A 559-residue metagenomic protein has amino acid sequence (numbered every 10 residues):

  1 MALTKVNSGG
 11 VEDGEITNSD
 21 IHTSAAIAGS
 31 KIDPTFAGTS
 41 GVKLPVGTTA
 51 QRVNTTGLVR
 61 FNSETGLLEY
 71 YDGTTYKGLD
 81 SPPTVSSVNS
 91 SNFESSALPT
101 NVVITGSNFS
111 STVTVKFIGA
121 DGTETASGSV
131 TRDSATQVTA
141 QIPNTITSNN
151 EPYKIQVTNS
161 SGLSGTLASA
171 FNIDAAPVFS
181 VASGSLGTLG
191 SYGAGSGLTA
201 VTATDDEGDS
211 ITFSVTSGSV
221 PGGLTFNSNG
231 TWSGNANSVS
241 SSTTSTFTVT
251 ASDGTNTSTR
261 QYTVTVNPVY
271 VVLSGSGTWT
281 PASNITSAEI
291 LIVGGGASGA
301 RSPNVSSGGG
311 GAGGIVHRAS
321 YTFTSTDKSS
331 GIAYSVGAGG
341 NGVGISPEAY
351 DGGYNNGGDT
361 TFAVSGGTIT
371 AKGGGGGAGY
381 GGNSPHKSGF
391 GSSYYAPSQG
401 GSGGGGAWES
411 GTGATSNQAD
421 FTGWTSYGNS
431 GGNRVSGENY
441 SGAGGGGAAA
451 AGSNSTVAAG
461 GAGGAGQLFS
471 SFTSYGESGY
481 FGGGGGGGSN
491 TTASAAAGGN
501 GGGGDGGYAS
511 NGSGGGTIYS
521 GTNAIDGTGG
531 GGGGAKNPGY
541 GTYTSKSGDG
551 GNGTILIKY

Functional and structural regions predicted by a protein language model:
I32-T65, K77-G78: Extracellular/surface-exposed low-complexity repeats and stalk/linker segments enriched in Gly/Pro and small polar
G57, A135-Q141, G222-S238, T248: Strand-loop-strand motifs at the edges of beta-sheets in extracellular beta-sandwich domains
L79-T114, D121, T125, L163-V178 (+2 more regions): Beta-strand/beta-sandwich contexts
G106-S110, V201-E207, A251-D253, T280-P281: Extracellular acidic, Ser/Thr/Pro-rich low-complexity tracts
V157-N159, A251, V336: Conserved structural position at the C-terminal beta-strand of extracellular beta-sandwich adhesion modules
L167-N172, N256-N267: C-terminal edge beta-strand
P177, Y270-V272, S287-Y559: Low-complexity, glycine/proline-biased repetitive segments and flexible coils/loops
V181, G195-S196, A200, T204-N229 (+1 more regions): Surface-exposed or secretory-pathway low-complexity segments enriched in glycine-proline and Ser/Thr/acidic residues
